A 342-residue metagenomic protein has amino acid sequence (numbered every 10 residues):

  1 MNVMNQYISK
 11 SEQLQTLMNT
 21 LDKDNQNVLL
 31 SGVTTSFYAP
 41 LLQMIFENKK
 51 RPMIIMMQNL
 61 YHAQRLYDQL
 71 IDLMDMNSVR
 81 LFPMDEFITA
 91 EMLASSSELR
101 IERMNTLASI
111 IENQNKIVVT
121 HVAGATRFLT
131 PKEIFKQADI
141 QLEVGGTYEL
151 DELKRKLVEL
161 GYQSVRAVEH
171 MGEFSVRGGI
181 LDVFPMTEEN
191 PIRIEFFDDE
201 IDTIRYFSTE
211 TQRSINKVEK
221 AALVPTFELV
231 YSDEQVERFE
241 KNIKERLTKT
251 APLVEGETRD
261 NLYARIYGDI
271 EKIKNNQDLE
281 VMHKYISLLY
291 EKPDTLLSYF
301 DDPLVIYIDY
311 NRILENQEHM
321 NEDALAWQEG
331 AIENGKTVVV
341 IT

Functional and structural regions predicted by a protein language model:
M1-T342: ASCE RecA-like P-loop NTPase motor cores that couple ATP hydrolysis to mechanical translocation on nucleic acids
